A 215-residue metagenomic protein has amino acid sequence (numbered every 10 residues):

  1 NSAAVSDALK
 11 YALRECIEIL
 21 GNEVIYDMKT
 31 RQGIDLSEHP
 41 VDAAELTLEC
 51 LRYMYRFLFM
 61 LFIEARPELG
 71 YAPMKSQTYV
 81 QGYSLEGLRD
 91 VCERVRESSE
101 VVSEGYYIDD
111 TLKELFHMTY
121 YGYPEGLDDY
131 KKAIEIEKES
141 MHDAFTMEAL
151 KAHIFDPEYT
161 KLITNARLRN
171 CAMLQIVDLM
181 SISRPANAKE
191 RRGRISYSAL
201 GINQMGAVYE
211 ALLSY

Functional and structural regions predicted by a protein language model:
N1-Y215: Preference for the N-terminal adenyl/adenosyl cofactor-binding alpha/beta module
